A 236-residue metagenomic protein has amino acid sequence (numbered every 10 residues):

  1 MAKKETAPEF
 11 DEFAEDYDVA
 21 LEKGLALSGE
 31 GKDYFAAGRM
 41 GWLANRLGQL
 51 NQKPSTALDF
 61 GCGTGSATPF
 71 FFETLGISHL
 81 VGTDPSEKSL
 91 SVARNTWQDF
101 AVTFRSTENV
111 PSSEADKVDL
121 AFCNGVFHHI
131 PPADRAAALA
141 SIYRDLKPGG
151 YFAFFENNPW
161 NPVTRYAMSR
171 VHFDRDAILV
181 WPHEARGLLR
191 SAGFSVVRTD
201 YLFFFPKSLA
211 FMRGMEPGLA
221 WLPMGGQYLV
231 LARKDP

Functional and structural regions predicted by a protein language model:
M1-L50: Conserved class I S-adenosyl-L-methionine
P54-G63: Conserved class I S-adenosyl-L-methionine
S66-V110: Class I SAM-dependent methyltransferase SAM/SAH-binding core
F122: A conserved beta-strand element that flanks and buttresses the S-adenosyl-L-methionine
I130, M168-E184: Acceptor-substrate binding/catalytic loop of class I
A136-P148: A short glycine-rich, Lys/Arg-flanked "PGG" loop and its adjoining helix->strand segment in the class I
G149-E156: Conserved beta-strand signature within the Rossmann-like core of class I S-adenosyl-L-methionine
Y151, G187, V197-P236: A C-terminal cap/extension of S-adenosyl-L-methionine-dependent methyltransferases that defines the acceptor-substrate
